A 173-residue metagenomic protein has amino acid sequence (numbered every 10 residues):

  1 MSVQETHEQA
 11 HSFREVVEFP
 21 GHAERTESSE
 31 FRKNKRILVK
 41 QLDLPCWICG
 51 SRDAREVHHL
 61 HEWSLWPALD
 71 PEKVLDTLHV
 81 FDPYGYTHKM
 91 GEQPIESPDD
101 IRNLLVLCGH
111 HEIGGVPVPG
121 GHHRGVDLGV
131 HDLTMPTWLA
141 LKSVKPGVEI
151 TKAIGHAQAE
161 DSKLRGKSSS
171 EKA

Functional and structural regions predicted by a protein language model:
M1-R25, E30: Mixed-charge, low-complexity interaction segments
S12-F19, C46-W47, G85-E92, E96: Generic alpha-helix detector with strongest preference for long hydrophobic helices that associate with membranes
A23-I37, G85-Q93: Short Cys/His-rich Zn2+-coordinating modules
F31-L65, L69-V80, C108-H110: Short cysteine-rich loop/turn motifs with clustered Cys
P67-G166: Polybasic, low-complexity binding patches
K172-A173: Long, compositionally biased intrinsically disordered regions
